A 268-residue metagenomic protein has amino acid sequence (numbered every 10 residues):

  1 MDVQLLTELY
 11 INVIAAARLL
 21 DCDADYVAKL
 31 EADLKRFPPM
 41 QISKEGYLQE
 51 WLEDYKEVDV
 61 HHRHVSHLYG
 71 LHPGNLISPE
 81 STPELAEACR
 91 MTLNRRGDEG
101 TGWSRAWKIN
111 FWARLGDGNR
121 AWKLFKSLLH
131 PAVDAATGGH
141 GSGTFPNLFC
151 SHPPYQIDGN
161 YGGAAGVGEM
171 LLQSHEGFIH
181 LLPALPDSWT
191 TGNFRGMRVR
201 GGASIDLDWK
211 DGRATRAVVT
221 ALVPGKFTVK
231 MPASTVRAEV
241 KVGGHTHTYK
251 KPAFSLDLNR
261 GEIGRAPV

Functional and structural regions predicted by a protein language model:
V3-S174, F178, T215: Active-site core of glycosidic bond-cleaving carbohydrate-active enzymes
N119-E262: Non-catalytic C-terminal accessory modules of carbohydrate-active enzymes
A266-V268: Conserved small/polar residues in nucleotide/adenosyl-binding loops
